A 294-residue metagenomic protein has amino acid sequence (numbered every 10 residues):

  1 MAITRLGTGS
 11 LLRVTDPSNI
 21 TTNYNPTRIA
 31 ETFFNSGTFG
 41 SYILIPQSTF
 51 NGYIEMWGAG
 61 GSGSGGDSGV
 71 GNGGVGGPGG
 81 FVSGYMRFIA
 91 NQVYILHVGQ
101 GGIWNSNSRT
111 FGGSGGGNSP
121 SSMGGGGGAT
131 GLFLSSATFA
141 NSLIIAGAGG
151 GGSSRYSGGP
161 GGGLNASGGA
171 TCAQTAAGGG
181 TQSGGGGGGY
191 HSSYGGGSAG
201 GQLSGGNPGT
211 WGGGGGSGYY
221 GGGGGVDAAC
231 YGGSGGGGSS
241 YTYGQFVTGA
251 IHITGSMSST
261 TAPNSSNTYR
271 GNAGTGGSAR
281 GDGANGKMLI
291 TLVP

Functional and structural regions predicted by a protein language model:
M1-F50, V247-Y269, A284-P294: Enriched but not universal
T38-F39, G58-F133, G151-C172, A177-G178 (+3 more regions): Glycine-rich strand-loop-strand elements at beta-sheet edges
P46-Y53, I89-V93: Extended extracellular/luminal ectodomain segments enriched in beta-structured repeat modules
N91-Y94, T138-L143, G216: Loop/turn elements at helix/coil->beta-strand transitions in domains of secreted/extracellular proteins
W104, P120, T130, L134-G158 (+1 more regions): Compositionally biased low-complexity segments at domain edges in trafficked proteins and select soluble regulators
S193-T210: Outer-membrane beta-barrel transmembrane strand signature
G205-P294: Extracellular low-complexity, Gly/Ser/Thr-rich intrinsically disordered linkers and protease-sensitive activation/hinge
